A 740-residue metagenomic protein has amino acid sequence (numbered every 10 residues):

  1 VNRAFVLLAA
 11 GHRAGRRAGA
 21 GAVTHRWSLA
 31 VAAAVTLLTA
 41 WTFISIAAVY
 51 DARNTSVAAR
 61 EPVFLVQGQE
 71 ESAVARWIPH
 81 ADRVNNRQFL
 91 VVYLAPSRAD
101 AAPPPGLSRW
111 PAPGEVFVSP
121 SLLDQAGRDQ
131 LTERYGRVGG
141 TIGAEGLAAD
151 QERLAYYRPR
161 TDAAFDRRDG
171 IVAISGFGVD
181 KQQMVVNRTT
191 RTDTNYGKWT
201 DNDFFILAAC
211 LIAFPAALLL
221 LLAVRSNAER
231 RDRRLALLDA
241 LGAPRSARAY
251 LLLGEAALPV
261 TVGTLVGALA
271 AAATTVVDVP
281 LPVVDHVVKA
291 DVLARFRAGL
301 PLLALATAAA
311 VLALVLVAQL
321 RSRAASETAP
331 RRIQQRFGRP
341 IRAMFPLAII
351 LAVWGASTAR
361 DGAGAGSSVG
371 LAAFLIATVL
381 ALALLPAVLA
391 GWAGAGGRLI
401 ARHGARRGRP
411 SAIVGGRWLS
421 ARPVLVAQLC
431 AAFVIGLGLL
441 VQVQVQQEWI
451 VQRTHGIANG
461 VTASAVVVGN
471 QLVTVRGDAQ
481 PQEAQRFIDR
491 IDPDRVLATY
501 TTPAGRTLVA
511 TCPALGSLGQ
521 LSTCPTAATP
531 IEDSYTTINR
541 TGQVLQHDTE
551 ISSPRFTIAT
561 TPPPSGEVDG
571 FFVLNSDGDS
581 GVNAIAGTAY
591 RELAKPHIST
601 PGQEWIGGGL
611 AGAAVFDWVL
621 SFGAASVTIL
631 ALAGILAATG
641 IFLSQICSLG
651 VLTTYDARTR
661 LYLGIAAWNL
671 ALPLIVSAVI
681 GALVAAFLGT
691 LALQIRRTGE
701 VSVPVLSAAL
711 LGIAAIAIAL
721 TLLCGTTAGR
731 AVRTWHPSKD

Functional and structural regions predicted by a protein language model:
A20-N54, L347-L351, P423-W449, I675: Short, strongly hydrophobic transmembrane alpha-helices
W27, T200, I212-L219, V262-T264 (+3 more regions): Alpha-helical transmembrane segments, especially those used as permease/efflux helices and single-pass anchors
L29-A33, L37, L251-A270, I341-F345 (+1 more regions): Selective transmembrane-helix segments that form parts of the transport pathway or gating/packing helices in multipass
A40-Q182, W449-V619, L691-A692: Nucleotide-cofactor and metal-assisted catalytic machinery
W41-A48, I212-R234, G623-L649: A hydrophobic alpha-helix feature that marks transmembrane segments and, especially, their cytosolic C-terminal ends
V179-A209, V369-A377, I598-I629, I641-S644: Peri-transmembrane interface segments
A268-F296, G362-A372, G681-K739: Short helix-loop junctions at transmembrane helix boundaries
